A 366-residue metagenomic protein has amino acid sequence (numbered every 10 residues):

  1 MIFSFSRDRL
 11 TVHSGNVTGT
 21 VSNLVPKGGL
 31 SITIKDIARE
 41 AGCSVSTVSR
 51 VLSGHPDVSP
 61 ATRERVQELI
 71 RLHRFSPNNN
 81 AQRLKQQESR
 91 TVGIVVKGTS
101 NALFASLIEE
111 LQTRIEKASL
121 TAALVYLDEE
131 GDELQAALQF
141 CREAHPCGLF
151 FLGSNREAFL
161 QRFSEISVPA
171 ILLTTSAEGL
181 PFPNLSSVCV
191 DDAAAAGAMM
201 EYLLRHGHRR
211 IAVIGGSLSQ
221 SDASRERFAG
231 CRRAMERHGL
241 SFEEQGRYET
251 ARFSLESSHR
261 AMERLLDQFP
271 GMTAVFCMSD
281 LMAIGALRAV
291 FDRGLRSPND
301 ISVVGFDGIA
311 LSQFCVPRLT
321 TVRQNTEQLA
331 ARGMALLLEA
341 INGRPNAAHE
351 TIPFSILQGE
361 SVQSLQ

Functional and structural regions predicted by a protein language model:
M1-R90, Q366: N-terminal helix-turn-helix DNA-binding module of bacterial transcription factors
I2-T33, Q87-E201, R205, D267 (+1 more regions): Alpha-helical recognition/docking segments in bacterial nutrient-uptake and carbohydrate-utilization systems
S4-D8, H13, L185, A261-Q366: Flexible loop/turn connectors
V45-R50, L84-S100, Y202, R210-S217: Short beta-strand segments enriched in small/hydrophobic residues
K97-S106, L124-E133, S187-A198, I214-A261 (+4 more regions): Hinge/beta->alpha junction and helix N-cap segments in small-molecule ligand-binding domains
H145-G153, A212-G215, Y248, F269-S279 (+1 more regions): Periplasmic-binding protein-like
R210, F242-G246, S297-S302: Short acidic capping loops at alpha-helix termini that bridge into adjacent secondary structure
